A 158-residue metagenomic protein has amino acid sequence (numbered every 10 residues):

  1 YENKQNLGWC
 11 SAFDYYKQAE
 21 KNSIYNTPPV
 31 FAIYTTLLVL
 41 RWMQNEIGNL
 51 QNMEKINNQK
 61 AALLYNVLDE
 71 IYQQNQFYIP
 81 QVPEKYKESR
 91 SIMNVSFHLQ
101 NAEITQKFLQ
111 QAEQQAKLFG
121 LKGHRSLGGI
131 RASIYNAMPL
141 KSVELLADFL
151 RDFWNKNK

Functional and structural regions predicted by a protein language model:
Y1-Y65: Active-site C-terminal subdomain of aminotransferase-like
E20, S91-V95, G128-I130: Short amphipathic alpha-helical segments
T36, V95-H98, I134: Short, well-ordered beta-strand elements within core beta-sheets of diverse protein domains
N45-I47, Y65-E84: PLP-dependent aminotransferase class I/II
N75-Q111: Conserved PLP-binding catalytic core of the aspartate aminotransferase-like
K107-Q115, L145-R151: Short amphipathic alpha-helices in soluble, non-transmembrane regions that often serve as interface/regulatory elements
Q110-S126: Short glycine/proline-rich, acidic loop/turn segments that cap or connect secondary-structure elements
H124, G128-K158: PLP-dependent enzyme catalytic core of the Aspartate aminotransferase-like
